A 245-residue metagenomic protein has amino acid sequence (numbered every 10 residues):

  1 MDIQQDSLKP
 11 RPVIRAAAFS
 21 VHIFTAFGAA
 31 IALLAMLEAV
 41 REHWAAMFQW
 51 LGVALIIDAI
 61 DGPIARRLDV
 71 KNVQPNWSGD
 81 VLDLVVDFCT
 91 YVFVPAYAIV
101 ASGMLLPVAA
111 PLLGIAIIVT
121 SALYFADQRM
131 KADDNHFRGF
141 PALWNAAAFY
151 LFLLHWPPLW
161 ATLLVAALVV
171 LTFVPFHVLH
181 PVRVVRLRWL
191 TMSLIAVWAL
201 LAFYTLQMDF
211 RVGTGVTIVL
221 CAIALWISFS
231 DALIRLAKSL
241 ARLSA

Functional and structural regions predicted by a protein language model:
D2-P12, I60-G79, N135-R138, A142: Cytosolic, membrane-interface loops and tails of multi-pass inner-membrane proteins
D2-S7, D134-A245: C-terminal membrane-associated helical module and adjoining short loops/tails
L8-V70: Active-site-proximal cofactor/substrate-binding loop regions of enzyme domains
V13-I23, W77-V85, M130-R138, P181-R188: Short, amphipathic, aromatic/basic-enriched membrane-interface segments that mark the entry/exit of transmembrane
V21-A26, R67-Y124: Multi-pass membrane catalytic core of lipid/isoprenoid biosynthesis enzymes
L34-W50, V85, C89, F93-I115 (+2 more regions): Helix-coil boundary and interhelical linker segments in multi-pass alpha-helical membrane proteins
L51-D58, A116-Y124, L168-P175, L220-I227: Alpha-helical transmembrane segments of multi-pass membrane proteins
